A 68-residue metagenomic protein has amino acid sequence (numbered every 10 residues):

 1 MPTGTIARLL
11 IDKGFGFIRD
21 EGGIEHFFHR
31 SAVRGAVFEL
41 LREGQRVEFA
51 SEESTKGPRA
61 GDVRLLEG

Functional and structural regions predicted by a protein language model:
M1-I11: Structural detector for short beta-strands of small beta-barrel domains
G4, G44, A60: Residue-level signature of catalytic and energy-coupling elements of molecular machines, predominantly ATP/GTP-dependent
L10, G22, R64-E67: A generic structural motif
K13-I18: Short aromatic-glycine-enriched beta-strand elements
E25-V37: Beta-strand/loop nucleic-acid-binding surfaces
R34-E48: Short nucleic-acid-contacting surface segments enriched for D/E, G, S/T with interspersed K/R
E52-G68: OB-fold/S1-family single-stranded nucleic acid-binding modules
